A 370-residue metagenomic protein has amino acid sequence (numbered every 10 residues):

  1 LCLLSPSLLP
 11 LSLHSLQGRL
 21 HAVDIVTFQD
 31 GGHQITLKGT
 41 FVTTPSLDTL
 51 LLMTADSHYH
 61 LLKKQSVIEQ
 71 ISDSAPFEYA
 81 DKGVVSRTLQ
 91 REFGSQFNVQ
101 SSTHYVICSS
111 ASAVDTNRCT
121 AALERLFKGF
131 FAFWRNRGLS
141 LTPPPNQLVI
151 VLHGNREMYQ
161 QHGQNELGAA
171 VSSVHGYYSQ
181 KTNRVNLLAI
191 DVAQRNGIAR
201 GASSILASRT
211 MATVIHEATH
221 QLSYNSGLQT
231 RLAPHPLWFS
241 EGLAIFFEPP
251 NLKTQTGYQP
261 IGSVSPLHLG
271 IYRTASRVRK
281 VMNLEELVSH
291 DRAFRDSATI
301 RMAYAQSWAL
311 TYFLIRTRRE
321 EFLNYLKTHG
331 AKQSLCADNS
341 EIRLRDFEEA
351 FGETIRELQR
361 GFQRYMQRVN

Functional and structural regions predicted by a protein language model:
L1-S12: Bacterial N-terminal signal peptides
L11-R137, H162-G163: Compositionally biased alpha-helical segments
G31, A55-S57, Q65-V67, S112-A113 (+5 more regions): Solvent-exposed coil/turn segments that connect beta secondary-structure elements in extracytoplasmic/periplasmic
T54-D56, L139-T142, P260, K327: Sparse recognition of residues in long alpha-helices and their boundaries
I71, L222-S223, E248: Activation segment
G94-R231, H235-P236, S334, I342-E349: Juxtacatalytic substrate-recognition/specificity segment
A169-R195, R209, T230-N370: Acidic/His/Gly-enriched intrinsically disordered linker/tail segments that often contain short helix/coil "MoRF-like"
